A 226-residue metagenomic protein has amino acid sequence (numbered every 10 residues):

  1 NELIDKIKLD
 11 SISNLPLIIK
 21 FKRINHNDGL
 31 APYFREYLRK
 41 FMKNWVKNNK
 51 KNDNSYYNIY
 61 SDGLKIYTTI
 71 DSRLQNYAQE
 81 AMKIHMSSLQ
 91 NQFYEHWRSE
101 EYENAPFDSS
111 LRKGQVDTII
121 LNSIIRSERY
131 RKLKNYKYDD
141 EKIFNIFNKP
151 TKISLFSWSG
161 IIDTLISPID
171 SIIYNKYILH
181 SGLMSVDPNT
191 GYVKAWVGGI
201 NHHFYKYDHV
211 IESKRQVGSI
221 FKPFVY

Functional and structural regions predicted by a protein language model:
N1-F224: Extended, non-catalytic substrate-recognition/exosite surfaces adjacent to catalytic cores, especially in enzymes
